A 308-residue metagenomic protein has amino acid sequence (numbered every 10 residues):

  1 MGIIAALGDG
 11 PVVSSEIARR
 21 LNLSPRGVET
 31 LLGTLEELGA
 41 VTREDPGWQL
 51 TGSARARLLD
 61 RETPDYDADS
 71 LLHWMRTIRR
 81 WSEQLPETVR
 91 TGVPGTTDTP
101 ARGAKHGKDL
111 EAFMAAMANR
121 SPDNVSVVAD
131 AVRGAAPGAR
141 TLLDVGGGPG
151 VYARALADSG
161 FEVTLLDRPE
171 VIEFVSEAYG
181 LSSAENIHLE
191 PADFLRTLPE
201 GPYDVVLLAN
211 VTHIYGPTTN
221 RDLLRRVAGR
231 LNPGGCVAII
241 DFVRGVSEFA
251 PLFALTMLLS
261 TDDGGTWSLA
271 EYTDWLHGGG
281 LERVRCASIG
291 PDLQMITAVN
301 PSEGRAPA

Functional and structural regions predicted by a protein language model:
M1-E36, T42, G134, V145-A308: Alpha-helical subdomain
A6, E29-A139: Conserved Class I S-adenosyl-L-methionine-dependent methyltransferase catalytic core
L142: Short glycine-aspartate micro-motif
